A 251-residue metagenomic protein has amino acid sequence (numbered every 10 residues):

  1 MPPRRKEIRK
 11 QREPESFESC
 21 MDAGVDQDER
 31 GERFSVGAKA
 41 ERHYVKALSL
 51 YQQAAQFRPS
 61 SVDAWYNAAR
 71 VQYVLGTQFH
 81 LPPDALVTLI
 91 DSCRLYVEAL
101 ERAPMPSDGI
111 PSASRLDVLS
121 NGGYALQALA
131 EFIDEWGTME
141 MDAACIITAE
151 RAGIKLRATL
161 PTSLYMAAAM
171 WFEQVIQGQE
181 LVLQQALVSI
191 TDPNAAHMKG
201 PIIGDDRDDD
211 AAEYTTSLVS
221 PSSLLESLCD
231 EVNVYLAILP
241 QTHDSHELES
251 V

Functional and structural regions predicted by a protein language model:
M1-E13: PEST-like, low-complexity acidic/proline-rich intrinsically disordered segments, predominantly at protein N-termini
E13-R42, K46, Q53: Alpha-helical segment of the N-proximal tetratricopeptide repeat
E15, D22-E29, N67, V71-V74 (+4 more regions): "A position-specific structural signal for the A-helix of alpha-solenoid helical repeats
R30-K46, V74-R102, A128-L218, I238-E249: Short coil/linker segments at helix-helix boundaries
P59, P104, S112-A113, E180: Short coil turns that delineate tetratricopeptide repeat
